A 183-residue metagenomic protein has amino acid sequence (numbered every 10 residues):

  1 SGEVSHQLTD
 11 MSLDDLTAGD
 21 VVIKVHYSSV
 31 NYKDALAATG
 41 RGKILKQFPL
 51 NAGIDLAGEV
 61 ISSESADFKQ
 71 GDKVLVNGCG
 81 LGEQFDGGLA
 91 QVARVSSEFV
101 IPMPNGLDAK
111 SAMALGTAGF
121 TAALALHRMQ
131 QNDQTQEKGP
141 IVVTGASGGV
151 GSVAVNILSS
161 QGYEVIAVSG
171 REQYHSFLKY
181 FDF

Functional and structural regions predicted by a protein language model:
L8-L13, A57-E59, V92-R94, V100 (+1 more regions): Conserved hydrophobic/aromatic beta-strand scaffold that supports enzyme active sites
S12-V30, R41-L81: Glycine-rich beta-strand-centered segment in the early N-terminal region that forms part of a ligand/cofactor-binding
K33-T39: Cytochrome P450 core scaffold surrounding the K-helix E-X-X-R motif and the conserved "meander" helix-loop region
D72-K73, V92, P140, S160: Residue-level marker of beta-strand positions
G82-S97: A structural motif shared across PLP-dependent enzymes of the aminotransferase-like
F99-A109, Q136-G139: Glycine/charged-rich beta-loop-alpha catalytic/anionic-binding loops adjacent to active sites
M113-F183: Mid-domain Rossmann-like dinucleotide-binding core that forms the NAD(H)/NADP(H) cofactor-binding site
